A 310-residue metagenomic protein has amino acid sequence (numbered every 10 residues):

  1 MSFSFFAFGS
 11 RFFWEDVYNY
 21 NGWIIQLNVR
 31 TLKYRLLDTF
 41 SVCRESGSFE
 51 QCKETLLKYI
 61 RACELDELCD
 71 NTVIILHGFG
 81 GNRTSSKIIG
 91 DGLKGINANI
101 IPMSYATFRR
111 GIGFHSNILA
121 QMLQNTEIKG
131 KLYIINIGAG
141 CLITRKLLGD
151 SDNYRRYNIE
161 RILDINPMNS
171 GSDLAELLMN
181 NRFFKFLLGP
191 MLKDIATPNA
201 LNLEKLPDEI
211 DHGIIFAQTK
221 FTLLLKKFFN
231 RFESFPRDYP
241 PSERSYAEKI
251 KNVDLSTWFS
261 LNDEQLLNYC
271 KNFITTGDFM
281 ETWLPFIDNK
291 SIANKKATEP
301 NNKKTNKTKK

Functional and structural regions predicted by a protein language model:
M1-I75, N82-K87, D91-G92, I96-I101 (+2 more regions): Flexible, membrane-associating and regulatory peripheral segments of lipid-active enzymes
F3-F8, F183, L187, L224-F229 (+1 more regions): Short, aromatic- and cysteine-enriched interfacial helices/patches that mediate contacts at lipid membranes
I75-H77, I100-M103, R109-E209, L223: Serine-dependent carboxylesterase/thioesterase catalytic core of lipase-like alpha/beta-hydrolase/SGNH enzymes
G78-F79, Q218: Structural motif
S86-K87, I112-S116, R145, S260-L267: Conserved strand-to-helix beginnings and helix N-cap segments that scaffold or border functional pockets
P207-K310: C-terminal catalytic-base region of ester-bond hydrolases, centering on the histidine of the charge-relay
